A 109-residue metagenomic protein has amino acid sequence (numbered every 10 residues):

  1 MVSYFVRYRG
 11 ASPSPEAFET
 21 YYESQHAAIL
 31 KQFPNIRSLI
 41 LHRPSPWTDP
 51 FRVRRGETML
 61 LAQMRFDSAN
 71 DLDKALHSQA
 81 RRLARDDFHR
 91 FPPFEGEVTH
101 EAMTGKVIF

Functional and structural regions predicted by a protein language model:
M1-F109: Macromolecular interaction modules
